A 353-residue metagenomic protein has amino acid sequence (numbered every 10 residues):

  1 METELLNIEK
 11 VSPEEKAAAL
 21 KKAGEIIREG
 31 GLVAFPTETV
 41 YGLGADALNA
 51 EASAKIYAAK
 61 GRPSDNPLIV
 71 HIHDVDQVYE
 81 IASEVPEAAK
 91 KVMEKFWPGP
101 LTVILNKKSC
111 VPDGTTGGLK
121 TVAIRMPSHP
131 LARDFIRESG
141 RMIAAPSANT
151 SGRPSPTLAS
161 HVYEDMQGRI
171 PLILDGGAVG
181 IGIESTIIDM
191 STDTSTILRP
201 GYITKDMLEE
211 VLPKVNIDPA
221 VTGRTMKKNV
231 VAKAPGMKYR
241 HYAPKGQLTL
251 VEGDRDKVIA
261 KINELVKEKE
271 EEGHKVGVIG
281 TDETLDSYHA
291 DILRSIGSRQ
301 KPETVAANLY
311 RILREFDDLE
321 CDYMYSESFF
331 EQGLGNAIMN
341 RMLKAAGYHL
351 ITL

Functional and structural regions predicted by a protein language model:
M1-L353: Active-site-adjacent structural elements in enzyme catalytic cores
